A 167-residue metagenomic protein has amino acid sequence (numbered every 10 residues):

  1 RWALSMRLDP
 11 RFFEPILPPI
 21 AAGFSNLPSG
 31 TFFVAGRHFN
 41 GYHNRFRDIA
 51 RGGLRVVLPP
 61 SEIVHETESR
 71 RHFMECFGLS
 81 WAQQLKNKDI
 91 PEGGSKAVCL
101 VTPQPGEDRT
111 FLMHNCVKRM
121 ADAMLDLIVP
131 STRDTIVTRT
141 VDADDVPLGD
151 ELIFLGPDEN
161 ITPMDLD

Functional and structural regions predicted by a protein language model:
R1-D167: Conserved internal helical-beta-strand scaffold that buttresses enzyme catalytic cores
